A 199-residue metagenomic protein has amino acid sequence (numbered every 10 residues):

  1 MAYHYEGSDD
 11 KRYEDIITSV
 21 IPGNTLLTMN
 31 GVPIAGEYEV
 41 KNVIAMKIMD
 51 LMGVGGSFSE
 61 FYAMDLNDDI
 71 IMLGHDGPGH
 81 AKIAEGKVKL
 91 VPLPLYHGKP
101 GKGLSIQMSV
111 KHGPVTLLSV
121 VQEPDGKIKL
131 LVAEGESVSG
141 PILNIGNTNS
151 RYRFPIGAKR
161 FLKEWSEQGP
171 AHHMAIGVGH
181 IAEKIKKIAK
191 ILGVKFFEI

Functional and structural regions predicted by a protein language model:
A2, I48-M52, I188-L192, F196: Hydrophobic, Leu/Ile/Phe/Ala-enriched alpha-helical segments that form helix-helix packing faces
A2-H4, G55-A63, F197-I199: Flexible, glycine/charged-enriched surface loops at secondary-structure junctions
A2-T18: A charged, amphipathic alpha-helical module
S8-K11, A45, I185: Short, well-ordered alpha-helical microsegments
E14-P33: A short, gly/pro- and small-residue-rich
L27-G146: C-terminal catalytic subdomain
K99-I199: Extended hydrophobic packing segments that form well-structured cores
